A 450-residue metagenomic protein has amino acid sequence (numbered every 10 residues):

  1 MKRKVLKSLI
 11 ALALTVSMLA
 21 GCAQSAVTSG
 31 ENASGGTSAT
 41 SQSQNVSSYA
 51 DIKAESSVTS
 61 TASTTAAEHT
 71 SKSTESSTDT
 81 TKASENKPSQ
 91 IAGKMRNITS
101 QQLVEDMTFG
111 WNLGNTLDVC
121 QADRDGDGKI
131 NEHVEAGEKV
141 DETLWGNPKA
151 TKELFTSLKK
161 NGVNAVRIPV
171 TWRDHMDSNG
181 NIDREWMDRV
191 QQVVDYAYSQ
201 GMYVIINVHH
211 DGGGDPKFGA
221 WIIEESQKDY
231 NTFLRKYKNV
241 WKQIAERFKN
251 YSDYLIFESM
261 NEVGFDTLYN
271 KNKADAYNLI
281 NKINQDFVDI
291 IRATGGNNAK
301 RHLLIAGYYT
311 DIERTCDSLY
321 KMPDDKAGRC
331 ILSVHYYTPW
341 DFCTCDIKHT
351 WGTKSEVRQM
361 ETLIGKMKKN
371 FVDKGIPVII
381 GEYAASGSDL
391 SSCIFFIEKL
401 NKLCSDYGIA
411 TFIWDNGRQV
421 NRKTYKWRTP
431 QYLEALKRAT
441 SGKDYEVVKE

Functional and structural regions predicted by a protein language model:
K2-S25: Sec-dependent N-terminal signal peptides of Gram-positive bacterial secreted proteins and lipoproteins
L19-S41: Sec-dependent signal peptide cleavage junction
K82-A165: N-terminal carbohydrate-binding accessory modules
G114-A150, N179-I182, I222-E225, D229 (+1 more regions): Acidic/histidine-rich helix-loop elements that form or flank divalent-metal/phosphate-binding sites at the catalytic
D125, K139, W172-D188, G212-F233 (+3 more regions): Surface-exposed, active-site-proximal loop segments in enzymatic domains
W145-A165, M176, G180-H210, G214-S259 (+1 more regions): An active-site-proximal structural segment forming one wall of the substrate-binding cleft that immediately precedes
N231-K348, G365-S386, D406-I409: Active-site region of glycoside hydrolase catalytic domains
L390-E450: Aromatic-rich peripheral "rim/lid" segments of glycoside hydrolase catalytic domains that contact and position glycan
